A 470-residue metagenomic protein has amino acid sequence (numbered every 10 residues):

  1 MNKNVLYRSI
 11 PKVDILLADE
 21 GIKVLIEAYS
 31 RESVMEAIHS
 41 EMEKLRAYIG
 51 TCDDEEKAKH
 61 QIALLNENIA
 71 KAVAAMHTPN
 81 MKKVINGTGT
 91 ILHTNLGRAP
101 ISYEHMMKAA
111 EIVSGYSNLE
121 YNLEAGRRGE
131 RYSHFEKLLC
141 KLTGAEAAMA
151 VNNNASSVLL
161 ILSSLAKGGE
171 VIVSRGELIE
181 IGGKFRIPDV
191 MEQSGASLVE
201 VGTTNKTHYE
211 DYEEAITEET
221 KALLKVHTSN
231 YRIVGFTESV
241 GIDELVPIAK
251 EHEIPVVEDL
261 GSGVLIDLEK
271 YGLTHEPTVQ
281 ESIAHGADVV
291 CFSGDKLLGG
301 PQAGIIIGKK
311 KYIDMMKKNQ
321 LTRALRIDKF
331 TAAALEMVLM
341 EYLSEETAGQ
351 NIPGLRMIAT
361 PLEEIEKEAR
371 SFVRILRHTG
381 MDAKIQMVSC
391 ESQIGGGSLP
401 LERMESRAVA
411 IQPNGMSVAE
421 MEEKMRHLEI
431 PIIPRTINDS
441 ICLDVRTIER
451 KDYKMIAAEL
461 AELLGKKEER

Functional and structural regions predicted by a protein language model:
M1-V73: Long amphipathic alpha-helical segments
I10-P11, I85-G89, L298-P301, M404 (+1 more regions): Short Gly/Ser/Thr- and Asp/Glu-enriched loop/turn motifs at secondary-structure junctions
E43, A47, G87-T88, R98-E124: Glycine-rich phosphate-binding segment of PLP-dependent enzymes
T51-I101, M107-K108: Long amphipathic N-terminal alpha/beta scaffold segment
N80-M81, A148, F292, I430-R435: A short linear hydrophobic-aromatic micro-motif
L123-Y342, E459: Conserved PLP-enzyme active-site core in the AAT-like
K311, N319-Q320, I327-H378, V388-E391 (+1 more regions): Structural motif of enzymes handling amino- and sulfur-group chemistry
L362, E366-K451, M455-I456: Conserved C-terminal alpha-helix-loop-beta "cap" of PLP-dependent enzymes that closes/shapes the active-site mouth
